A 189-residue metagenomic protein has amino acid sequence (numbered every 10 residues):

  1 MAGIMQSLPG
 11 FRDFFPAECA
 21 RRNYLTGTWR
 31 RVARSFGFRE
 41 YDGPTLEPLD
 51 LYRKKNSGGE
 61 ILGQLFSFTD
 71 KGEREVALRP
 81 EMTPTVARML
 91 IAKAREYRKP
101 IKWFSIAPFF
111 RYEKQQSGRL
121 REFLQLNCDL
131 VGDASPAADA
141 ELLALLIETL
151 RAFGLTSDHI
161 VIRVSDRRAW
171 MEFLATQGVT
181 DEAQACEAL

Functional and structural regions predicted by a protein language model:
M1-L189: Extended, charged alpha-beta segments that form solvent-exposed binding/catalytic grooves in nucleic-acid-handling
